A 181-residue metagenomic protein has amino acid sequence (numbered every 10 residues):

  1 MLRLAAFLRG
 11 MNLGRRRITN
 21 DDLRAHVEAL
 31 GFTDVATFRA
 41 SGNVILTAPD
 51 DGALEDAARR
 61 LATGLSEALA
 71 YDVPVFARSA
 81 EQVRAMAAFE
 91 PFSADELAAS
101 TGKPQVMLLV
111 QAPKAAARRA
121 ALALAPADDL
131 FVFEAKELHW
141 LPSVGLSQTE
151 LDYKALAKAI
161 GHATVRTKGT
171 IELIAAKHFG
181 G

Functional and structural regions predicted by a protein language model:
L2-G181: Surface-exposed, charge/polar-rich loops and edge strands
